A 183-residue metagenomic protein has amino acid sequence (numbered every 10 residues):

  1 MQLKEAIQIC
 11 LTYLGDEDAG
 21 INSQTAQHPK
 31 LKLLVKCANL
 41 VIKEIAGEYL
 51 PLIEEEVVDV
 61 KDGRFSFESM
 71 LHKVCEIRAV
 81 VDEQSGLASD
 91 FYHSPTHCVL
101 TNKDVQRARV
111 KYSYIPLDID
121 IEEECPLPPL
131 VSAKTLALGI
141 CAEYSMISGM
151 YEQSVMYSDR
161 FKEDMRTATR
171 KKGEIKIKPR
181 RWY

Functional and structural regions predicted by a protein language model:
M1-Y183: Glycine-enriched, solvent-exposed interface loops adjoining structured elements
